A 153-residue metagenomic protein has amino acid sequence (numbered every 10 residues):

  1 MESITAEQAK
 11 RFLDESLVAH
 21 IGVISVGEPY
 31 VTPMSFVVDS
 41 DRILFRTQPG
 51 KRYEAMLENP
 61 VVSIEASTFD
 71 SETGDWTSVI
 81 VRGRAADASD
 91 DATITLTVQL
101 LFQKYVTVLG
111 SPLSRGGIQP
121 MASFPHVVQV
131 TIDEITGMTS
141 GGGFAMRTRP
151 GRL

Functional and structural regions predicted by a protein language model:
M1-H20: Short, basic/aromatic recognition patches
S16-Q48, I64-E65: Short beta-strand segments
E28, E72-T73: Short glycine/serine/proline-enriched coil/turn segments at secondary-structure junctions
D41-R42, P60, D133: Beta-strand-connecting loop/turn residues
R46-G50, V62-F69, V106-R115: Short acidic (Asp/Glu) patches
Q48, E58-S67, T77-A86: Active-site-adjacent structural patch at catalytic or cofactor/ligand-binding sites
E54-M56: Short loop/helix-cap segments at secondary-structure boundaries that form the rim of catalytic
T73-L153: Charged, gly/pro-rich active-site loop segments
